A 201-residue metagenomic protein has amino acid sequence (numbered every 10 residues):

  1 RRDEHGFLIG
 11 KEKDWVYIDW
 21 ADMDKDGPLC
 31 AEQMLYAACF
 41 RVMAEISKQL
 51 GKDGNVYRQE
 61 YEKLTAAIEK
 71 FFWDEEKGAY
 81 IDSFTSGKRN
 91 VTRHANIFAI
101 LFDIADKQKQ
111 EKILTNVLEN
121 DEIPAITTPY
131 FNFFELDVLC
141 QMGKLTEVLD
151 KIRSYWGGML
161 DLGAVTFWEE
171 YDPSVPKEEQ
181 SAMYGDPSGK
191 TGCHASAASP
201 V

Functional and structural regions predicted by a protein language model:
R1-V201: Active-site core of glycosidic bond-cleaving carbohydrate-active enzymes
